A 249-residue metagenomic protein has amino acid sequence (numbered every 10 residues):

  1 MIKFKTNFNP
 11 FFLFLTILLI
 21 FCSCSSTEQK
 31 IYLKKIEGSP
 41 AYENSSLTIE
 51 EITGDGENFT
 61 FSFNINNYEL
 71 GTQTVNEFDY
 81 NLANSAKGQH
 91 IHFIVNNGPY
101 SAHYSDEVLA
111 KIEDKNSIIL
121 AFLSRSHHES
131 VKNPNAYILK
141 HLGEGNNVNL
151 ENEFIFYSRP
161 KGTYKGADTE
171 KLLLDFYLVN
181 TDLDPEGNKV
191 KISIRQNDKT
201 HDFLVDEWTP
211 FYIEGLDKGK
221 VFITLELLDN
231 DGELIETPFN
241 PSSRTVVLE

Functional and structural regions predicted by a protein language model:
I20-S23: C-terminal motif of bacterial Sec signal peptides marking the signal peptidase cleavage site
T27-G56, L142-A167: Short, compositionally biased P/S/T/A/G/V-rich stretches that sit at domain boundaries
T60-N66, L173-T181: Short edge beta-strand/loop segments characteristic of extracellular beta-sandwich folds
Y68-H90, V179-I194: Solvent-exposed loop/turn segments flanking beta-strands in beta-repeat/beta-sandwich domains
G98-S105, T200-E207: Short beta-strand segments within Ig-like beta-sandwich modules, predominantly Fibronectin type-III
A110-N116, I213-K220: Surface-exposed, short loops/turns at beta-strand junctions within beta-sandwich domains
S124-N133, K199-H201, L228-T237: Short acidic/polar inter-strand loop motif in beta-rich domains
